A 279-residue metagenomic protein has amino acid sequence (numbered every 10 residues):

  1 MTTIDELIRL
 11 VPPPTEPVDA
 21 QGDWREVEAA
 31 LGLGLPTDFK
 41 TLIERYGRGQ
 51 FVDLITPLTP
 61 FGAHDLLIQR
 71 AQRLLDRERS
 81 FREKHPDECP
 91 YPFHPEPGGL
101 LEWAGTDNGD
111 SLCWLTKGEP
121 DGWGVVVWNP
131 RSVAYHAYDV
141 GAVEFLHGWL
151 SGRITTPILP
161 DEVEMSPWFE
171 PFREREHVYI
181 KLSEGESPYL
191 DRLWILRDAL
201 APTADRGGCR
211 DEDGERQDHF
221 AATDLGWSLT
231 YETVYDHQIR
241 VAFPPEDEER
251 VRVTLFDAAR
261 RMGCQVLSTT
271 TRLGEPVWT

Functional and structural regions predicted by a protein language model:
M1-D110, P157-E164, E170-I180, R192-H219 (+3 more regions): A surface-exposed partner-binding patch
S111-K117, L229-T230: Short, surface-exposed beta-strand/loop micro-motifs that present aromatic residues
K117-P120, W128: Low-complexity, glycine/alanine/valine/leucine- and proline-rich hydrophobic stretches
V125-I158: Compact, glycine/acidic-enriched structural inserts
T233-F243: A generic structural motif
F243-V251: Helix N-cap motif at beta-to-alpha junctions
L255-F256: Ligand-binding pocket scaffold of soluble enzyme catalytic domains
